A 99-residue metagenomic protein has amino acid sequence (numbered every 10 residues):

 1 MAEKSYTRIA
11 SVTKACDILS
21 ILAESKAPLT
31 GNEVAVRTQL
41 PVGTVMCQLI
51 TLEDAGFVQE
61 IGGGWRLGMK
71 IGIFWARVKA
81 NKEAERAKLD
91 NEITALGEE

Functional and structural regions predicted by a protein language model:
A2-W75: N-terminal helix-turn-helix
K79-E99: Amphipathic alpha-helical dimerization/coiled-coil segments that flank or bridge DNA-binding/regulatory modules
